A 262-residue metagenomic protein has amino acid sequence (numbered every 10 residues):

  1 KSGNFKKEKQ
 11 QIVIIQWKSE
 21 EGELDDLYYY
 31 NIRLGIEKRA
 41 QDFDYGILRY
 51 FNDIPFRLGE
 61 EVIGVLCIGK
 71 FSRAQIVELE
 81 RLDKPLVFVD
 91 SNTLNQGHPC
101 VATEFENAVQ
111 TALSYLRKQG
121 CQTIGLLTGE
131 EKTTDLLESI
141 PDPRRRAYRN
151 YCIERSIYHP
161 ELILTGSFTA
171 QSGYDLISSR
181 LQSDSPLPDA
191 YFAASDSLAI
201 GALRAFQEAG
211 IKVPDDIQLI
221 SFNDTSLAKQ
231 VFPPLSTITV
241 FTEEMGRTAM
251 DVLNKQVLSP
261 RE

Functional and structural regions predicted by a protein language model:
K7-S114, Q182, P186, S197: Alpha-helical recognition/docking segments in bacterial nutrient-uptake and carbohydrate-utilization systems
Q11-I15, G125, F192, I220: Short, well-ordered beta-strand segments
S19-L27, F51-D53, V101-T111, L127-S178 (+3 more regions): Hinge/beta->alpha junction and helix N-cap segments in small-molecule ligand-binding domains
R73, R81, K118-Q119, K132 (+1 more regions): A charged, well-structured terminal subsegment
Q122, Y158-H159, K212: Conserved H-loop
S178-E262: Flexible loop/turn connectors
